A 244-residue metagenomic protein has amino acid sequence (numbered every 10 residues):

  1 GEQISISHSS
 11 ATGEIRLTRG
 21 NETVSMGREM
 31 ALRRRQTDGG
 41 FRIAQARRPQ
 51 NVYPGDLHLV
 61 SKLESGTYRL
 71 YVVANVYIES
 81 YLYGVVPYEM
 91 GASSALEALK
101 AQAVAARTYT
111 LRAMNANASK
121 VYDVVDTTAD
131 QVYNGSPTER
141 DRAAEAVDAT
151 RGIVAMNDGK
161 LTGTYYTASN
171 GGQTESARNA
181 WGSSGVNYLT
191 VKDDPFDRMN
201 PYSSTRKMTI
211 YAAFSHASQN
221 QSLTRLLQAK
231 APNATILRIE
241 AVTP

Functional and structural regions predicted by a protein language model:
G1-P244: Conserved, single-site charged/polar hotspot
